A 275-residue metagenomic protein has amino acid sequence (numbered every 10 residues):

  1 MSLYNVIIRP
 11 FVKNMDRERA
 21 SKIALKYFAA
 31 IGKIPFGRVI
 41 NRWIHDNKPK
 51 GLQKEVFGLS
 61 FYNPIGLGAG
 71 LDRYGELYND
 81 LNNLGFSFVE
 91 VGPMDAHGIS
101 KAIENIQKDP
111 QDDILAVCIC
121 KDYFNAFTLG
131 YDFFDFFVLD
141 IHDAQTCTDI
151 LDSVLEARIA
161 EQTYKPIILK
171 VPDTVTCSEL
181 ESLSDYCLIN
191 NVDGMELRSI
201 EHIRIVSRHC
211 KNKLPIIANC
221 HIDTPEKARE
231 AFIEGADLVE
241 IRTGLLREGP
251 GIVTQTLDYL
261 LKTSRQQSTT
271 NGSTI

Functional and structural regions predicted by a protein language model:
S2-Y123: N-terminal capping/small domains of soluble enzymes
F36-N47, I141-I150, V171-N212, E248-Q255: Glycine/Thr-rich beta-alpha phosphate-binding loop at enzyme active sites
G58-G66, P110-I119, A160-V175, V206-N219: Short beta-strand/loop segments at the ligand-binding rim of alpha/beta enzyme cores
E76-L81, L129, V175-I189, S207-N212 (+1 more regions): Catalytic cores of alpha/beta
L81-L84, I103-D112, F127-F133, V154-Q162 (+2 more regions): Acidic (Asp/Glu)-rich catalytic clusters
V89-A96, F137-D143, D193-S199, H221-I222 (+1 more regions): Glycine-rich phosphate-binding active-site loops on the catalytic face of alpha/beta enzymes
Y123-P166, V171-P172: Metal-dependent enolase-superfamily TIM-barrel catalytic cores that perform enediolate-based chemistry
T254-I275: Extended, intrinsically disordered, low-complexity segments
